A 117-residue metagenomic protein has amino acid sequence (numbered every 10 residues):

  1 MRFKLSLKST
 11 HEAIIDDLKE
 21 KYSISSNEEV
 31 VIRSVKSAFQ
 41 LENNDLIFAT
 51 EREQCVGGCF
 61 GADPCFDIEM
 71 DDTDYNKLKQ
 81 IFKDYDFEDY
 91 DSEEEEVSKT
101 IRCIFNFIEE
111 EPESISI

Functional and structural regions predicted by a protein language model:
K8-E29, R33, D71-E95: Surface-exposed, Lys/Arg-rich phosphate-binding patches that contact polyanionic backbones
S25-T50, D89-I117: Short, basic amphipathic alpha-helical segments that act as recognition/interaction helices in nucleic-acid-binding
Q40-K83, E110-I117: Short, positively charged interaction helices/loops
